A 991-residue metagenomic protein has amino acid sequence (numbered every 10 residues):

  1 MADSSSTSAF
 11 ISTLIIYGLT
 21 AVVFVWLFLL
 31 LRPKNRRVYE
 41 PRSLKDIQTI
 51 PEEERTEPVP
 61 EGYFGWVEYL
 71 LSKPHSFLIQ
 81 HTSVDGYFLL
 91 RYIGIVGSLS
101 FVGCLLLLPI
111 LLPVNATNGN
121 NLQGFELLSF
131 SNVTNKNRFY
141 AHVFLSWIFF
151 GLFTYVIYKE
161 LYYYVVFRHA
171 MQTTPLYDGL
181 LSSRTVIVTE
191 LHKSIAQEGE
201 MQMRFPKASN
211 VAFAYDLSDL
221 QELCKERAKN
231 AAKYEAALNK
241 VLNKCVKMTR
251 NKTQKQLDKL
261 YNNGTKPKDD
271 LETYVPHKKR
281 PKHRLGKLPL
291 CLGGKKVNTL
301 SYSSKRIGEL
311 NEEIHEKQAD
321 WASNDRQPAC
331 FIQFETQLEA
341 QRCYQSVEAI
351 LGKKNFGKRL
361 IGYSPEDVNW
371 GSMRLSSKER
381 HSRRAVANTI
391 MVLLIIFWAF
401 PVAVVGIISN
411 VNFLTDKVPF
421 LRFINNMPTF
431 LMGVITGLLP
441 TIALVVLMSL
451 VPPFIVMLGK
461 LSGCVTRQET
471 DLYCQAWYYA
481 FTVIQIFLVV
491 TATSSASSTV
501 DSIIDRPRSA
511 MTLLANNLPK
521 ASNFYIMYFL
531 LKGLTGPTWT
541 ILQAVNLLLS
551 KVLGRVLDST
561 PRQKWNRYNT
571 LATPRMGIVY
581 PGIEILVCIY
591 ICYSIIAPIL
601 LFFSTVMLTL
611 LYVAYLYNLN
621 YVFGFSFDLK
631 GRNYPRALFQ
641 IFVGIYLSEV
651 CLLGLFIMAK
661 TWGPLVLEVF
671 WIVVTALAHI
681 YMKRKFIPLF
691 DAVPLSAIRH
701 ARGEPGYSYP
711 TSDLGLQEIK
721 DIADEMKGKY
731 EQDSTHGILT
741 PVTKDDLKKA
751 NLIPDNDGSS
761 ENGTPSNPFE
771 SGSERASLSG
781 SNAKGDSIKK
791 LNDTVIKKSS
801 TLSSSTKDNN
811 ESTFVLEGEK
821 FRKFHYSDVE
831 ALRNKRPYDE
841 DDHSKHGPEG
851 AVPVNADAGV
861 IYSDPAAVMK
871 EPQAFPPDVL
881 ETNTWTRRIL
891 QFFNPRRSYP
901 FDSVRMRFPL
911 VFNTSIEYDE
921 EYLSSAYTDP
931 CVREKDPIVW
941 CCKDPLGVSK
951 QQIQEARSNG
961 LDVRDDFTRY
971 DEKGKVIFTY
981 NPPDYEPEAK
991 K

Functional and structural regions predicted by a protein language model:
M1-D733, D746, L752-I753, T764 (+13 more regions): Transmembrane transport/permeation module of multi-pass membrane proteins
S734, T740, S759-K784, K790 (+5 more regions): Intrinsically disordered, low-complexity serine/threonine-rich segments that act as phosphorylation-prone tracts
G785, V795, S799-L802, F814-L816 (+4 more regions): Membrane-insertive, pore-forming/entry segments and their flanking low-complexity regions
